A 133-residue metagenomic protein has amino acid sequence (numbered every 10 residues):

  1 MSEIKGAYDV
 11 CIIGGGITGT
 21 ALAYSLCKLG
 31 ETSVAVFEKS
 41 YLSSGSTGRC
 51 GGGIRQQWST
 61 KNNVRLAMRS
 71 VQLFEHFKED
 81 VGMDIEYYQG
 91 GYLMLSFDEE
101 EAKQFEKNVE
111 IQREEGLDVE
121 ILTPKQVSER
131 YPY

Functional and structural regions predicted by a protein language model:
S2-K5, K28, Y87: Short, flexible hinge/linker loops that cap or flank conserved catalytic cores
E3, S44-T47, P132-Y133: Short glycine-biased active-site loop of nucleotidyltransferases that positions the nucleotide triphosphate and helps
E3-T18, A35: Beta1/beta-strand and adjacent pyrophosphate-binding region of the FAD-binding site in flavoprotein oxidoreductases
L26-C27, Q112: Hydrophobic alpha-helical packing residues
C27-G48: Glycine-rich FAD pyrophosphate-binding loop
G51-Y133: Dinucleotide-binding Rossmann-like beta1-alpha1 core, especially the glycine-rich loop that anchors the ADP
